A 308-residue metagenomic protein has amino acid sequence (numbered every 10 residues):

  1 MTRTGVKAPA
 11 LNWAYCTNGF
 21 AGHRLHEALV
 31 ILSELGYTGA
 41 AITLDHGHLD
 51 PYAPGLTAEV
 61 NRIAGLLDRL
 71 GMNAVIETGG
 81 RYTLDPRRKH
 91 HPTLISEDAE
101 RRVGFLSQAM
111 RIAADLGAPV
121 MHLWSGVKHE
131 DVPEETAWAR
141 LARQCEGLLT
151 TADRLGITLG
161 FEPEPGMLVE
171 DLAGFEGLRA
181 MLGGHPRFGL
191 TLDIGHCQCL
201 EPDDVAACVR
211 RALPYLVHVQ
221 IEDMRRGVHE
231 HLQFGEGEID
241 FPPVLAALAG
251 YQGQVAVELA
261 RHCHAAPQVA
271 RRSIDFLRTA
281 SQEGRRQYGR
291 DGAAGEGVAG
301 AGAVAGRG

Functional and structural regions predicted by a protein language model:
T2-A14, A21-T38, D68, V103 (+3 more regions): Histidine-acidic metal/acid-base catalytic patches
R3, H26-E27, D68-L70, T83-G189: Active-site acidic/histidine proton-transfer and metal-coordination neighborhood in alpha/beta enzyme cores
C16-F20, D45-G47, G79-R81, G126-K128 (+4 more regions): Active-site beta-loop-alpha junctions enriched in small/polar residues
A21-L32, T43-H46, R87-P92: Alpha/beta catalytic barrel-like cores
T43-A64: Glycine-rich, proline-tolerant flexible connector loops at the mouths of alpha/beta enzymes
H48-P51, D85-R88, H129-E134, Q198-L200 (+1 more regions): A short acidic, helix-capping loop that chelates divalent metal ions and anchors anionic groups
E59-L70, L141-T151, C208, P243-A247: Catalytic-core regions built around general acid/base machinery
V75-E77: Conserved alpha-helical segments that form or flank metal/cofactor-binding pockets of metalloenzymes
